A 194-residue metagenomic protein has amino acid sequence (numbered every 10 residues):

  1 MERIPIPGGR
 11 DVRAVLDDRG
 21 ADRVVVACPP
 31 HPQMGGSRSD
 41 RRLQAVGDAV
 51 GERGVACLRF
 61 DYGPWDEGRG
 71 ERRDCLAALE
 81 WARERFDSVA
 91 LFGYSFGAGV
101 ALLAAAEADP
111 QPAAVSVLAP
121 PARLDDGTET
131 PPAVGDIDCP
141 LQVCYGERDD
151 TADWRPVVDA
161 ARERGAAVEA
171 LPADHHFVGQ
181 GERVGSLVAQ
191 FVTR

Functional and structural regions predicted by a protein language model:
M1-G20: N-terminal cap/lid segment of alpha/beta-hydrolase-fold proteins
D22-H31: Short beta-strand element of the alpha/beta-hydrolase
R42, D66-F86: Alpha/beta-hydrolase active-site loop
A45-E67: Conserved alpha/beta-hydrolase
G93-A101: Gly/Ala-rich beta-loop-alpha elbow adjacent to hydrolase catalytic centers
D126, D150-P156: Conserved alpha/beta-hydrolase "acid-adjacent" motif
D136-Y145, D149: Short beta-strand/loop motif that positions the catalytic acidic residue of the alpha/beta-hydrolase fold
T151, A173-G185: Catalytic histidine-centered segment of alpha/beta-hydrolase-like enzymes
